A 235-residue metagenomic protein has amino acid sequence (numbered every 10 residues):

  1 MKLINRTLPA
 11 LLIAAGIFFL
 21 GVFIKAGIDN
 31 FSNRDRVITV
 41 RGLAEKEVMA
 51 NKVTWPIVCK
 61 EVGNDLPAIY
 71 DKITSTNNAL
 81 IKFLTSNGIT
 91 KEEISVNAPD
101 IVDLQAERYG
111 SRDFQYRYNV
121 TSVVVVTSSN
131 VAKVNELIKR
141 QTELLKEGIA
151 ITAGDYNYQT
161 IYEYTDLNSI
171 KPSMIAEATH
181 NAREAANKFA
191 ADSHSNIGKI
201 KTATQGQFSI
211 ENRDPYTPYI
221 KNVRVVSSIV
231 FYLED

Functional and structural regions predicted by a protein language model:
K2-A10, G16-D235: Short, charged, surface-exposed interaction patches
